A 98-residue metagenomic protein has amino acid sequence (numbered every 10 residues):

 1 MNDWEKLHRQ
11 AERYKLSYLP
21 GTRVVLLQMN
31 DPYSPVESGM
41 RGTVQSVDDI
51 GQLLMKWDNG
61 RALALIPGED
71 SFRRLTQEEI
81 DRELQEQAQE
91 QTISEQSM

Functional and structural regions predicted by a protein language model:
N2-R13, L19-E90: Basic/aromatic-rich interaction segments and small domains that mediate binding to polyanionic partners
Q89-M98: Non-Sec secretion/translocation targeting segments of pathogen effectors
